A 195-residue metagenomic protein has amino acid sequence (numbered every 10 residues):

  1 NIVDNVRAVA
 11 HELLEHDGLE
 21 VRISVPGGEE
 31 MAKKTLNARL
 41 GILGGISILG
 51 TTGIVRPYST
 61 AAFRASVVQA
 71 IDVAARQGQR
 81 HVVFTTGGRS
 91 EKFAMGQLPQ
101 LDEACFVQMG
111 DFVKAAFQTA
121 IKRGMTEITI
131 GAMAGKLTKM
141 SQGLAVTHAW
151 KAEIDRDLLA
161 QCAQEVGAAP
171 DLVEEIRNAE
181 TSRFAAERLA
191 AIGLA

Functional and structural regions predicted by a protein language model:
N1-T126, K136-L137, S141-A195: N-terminal loops that bind phosphate or other acidic moieties and the adjacent beta-alpha structural core
